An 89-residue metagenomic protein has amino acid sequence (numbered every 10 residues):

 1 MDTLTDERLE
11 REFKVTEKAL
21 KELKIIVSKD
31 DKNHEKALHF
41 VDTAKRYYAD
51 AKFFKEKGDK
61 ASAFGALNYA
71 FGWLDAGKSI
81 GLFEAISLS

Functional and structural regions predicted by a protein language model:
M1-S89: Long, charged/polar, soluble alpha-helical segments
